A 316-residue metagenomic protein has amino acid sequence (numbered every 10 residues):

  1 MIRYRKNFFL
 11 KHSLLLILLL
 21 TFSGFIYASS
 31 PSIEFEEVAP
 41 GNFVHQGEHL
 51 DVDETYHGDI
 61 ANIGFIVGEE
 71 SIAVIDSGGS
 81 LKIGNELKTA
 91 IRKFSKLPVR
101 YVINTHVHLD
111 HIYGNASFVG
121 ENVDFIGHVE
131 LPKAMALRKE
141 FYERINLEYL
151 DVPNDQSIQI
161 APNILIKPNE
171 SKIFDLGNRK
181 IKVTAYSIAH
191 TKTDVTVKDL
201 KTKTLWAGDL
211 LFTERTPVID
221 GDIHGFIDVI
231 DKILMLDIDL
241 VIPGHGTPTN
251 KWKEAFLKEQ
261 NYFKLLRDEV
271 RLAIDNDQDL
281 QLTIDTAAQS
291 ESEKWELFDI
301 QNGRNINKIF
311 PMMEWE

Functional and structural regions predicted by a protein language model:
I2-L14: Bacterial N-terminal signal peptides that target proteins for export
S13-G24: Bacterial N-terminal signal peptides
S29-V38, K133-Y186, T191-K192, L200-K201 (+2 more regions): Metallo-beta-lactamase
A39-A90, V195-A207: Conserved beta-strand hairpin/beta-sheet module of binuclear metal-dependent hydrolase folds, prominently
I75-S77, R100-H108, I126-V129, Y186 (+2 more regions): Active-site neighborhood of phospho(di)ester-bond hydrolases with catalytic His/Asp-centered motifs
T89-N169: Active-site HxH/HxHxD metal-binding segment of metal-dependent hydrolases
I227-Q278: Divalent-metal (often Zn2+) His-rich catalytic cores of metallo-beta-lactamase-fold enzymes
D275-E316: C-terminal regulatory/interaction regions
